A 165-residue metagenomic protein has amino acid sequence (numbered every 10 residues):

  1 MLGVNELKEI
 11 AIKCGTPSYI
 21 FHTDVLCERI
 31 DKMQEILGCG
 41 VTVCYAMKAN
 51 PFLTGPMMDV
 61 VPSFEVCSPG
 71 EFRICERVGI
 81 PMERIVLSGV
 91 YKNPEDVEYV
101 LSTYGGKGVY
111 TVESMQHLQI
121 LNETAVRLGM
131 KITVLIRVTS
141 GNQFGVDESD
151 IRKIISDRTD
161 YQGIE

Functional and structural regions predicted by a protein language model:
M1-T133, R152, D160: A charged N-terminal "starter" segment
Y104, I136, E165: Active-site groove signature of glycoside hydrolases
T124-R127, S140-E165: Active-site loop/helix belt of alpha/beta enzymes
T133-T139: ATP-grasp fold ATP-binding core
